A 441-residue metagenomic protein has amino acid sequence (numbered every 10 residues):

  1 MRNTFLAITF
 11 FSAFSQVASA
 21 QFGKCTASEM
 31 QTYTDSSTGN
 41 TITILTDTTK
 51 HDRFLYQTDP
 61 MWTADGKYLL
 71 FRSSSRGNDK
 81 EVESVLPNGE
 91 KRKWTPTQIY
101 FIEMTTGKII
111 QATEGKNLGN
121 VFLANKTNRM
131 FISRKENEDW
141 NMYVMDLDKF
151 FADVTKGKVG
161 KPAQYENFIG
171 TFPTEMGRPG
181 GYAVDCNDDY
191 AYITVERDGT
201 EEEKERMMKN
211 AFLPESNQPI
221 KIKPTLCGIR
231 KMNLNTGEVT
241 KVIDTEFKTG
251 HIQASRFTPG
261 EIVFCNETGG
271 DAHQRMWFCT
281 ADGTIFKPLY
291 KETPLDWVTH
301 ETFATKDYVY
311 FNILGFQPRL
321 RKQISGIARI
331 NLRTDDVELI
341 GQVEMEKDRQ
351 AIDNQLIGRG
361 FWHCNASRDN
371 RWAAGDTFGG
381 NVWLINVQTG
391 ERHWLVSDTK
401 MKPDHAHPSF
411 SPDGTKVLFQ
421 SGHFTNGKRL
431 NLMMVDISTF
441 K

Functional and structural regions predicted by a protein language model:
M1-Q21: Bacterial Sec-dependent N-terminal signal peptides
Q21-T43, K223-C227: Blade/loop signatures of beta-propeller domains
F22-C25, S74-W94, Y143-L147, I193-P224 (+4 more regions): Short, conserved, GDST-rich strand-edge loop motifs in beta-rich repeat architectures
Y33-R53, K91-R92, Y100-N117, L147-G177 (+5 more regions): Multi-bladed beta-propeller domains
Y56-D59, R76-K135: Blade-loop segments of beta-propeller domains
D59-L69, S73, V121-R129, R134 (+5 more regions): Blade-terminus and WD-like Trp-Asp/Gly-His loop motifs, strongest in beta-propeller folds
E114-C227, K241-D244: Asp-box/WD-like beta-propeller blade repeats and closely related beta-sheet repeat scaffolds
H405-K441: Blade-level signature of beta-propeller repeat domains, shared across WD40, Kelch, NHL, RCC1 and BNR/Asp-box propellers
